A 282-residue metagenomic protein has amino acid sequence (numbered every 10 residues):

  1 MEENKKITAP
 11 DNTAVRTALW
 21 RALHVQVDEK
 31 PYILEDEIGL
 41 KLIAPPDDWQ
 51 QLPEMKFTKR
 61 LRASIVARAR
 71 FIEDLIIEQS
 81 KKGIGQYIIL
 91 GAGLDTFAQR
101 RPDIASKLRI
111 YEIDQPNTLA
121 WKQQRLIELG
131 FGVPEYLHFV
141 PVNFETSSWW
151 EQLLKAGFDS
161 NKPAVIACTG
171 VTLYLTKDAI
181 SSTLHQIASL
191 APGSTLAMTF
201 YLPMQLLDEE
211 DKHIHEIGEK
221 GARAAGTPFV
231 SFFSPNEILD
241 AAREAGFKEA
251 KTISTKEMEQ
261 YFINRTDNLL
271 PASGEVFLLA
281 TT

Functional and structural regions predicted by a protein language model:
M1-I88, L94-V140, S160: Rossmann-like AdoMet
L137-F139, S148-E151, Y174-L190: A short, conserved alpha-helix within the catalytic core of class I
W149-S160: Short amphipathic alpha-helix with an adjacent loop that forms part of the alpha/beta core around
F158-D178: A short SAM/SAH-binding and catalytic strip from SAM-dependent methyltransferases
V165, L184-Q205: Conserved beta-strand signature within the Rossmann-like core of class I S-adenosyl-L-methionine
L175, G221-P235: Acceptor-substrate binding/catalytic loop of class I
F229-T255: Short alpha-helix
Y261-T282: Core SAM-dependent methyltransferase catalytic element
